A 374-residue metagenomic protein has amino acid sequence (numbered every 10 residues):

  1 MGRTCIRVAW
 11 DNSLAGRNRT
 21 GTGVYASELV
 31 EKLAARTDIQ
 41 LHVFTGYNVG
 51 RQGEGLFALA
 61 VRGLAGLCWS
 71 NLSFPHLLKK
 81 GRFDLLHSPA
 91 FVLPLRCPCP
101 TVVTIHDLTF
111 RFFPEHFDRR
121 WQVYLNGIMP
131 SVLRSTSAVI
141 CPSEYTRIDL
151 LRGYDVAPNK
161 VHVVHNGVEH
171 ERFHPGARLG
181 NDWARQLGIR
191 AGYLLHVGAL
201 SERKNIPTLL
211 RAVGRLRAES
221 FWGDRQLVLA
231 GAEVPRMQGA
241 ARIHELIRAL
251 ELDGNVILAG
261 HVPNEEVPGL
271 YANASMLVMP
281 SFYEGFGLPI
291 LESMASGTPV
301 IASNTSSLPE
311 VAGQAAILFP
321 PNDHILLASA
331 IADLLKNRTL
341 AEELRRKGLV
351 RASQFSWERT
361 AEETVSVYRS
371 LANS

Functional and structural regions predicted by a protein language model:
M1-S374: Carbohydrate transferase catalytic cores enriched for Leloir-type hexosyltransferases
